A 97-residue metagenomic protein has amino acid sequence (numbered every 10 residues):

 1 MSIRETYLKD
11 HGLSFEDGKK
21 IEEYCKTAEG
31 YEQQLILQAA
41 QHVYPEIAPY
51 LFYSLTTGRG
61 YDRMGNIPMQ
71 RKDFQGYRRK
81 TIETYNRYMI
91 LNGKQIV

Functional and structural regions predicted by a protein language model:
M1-H42, I67-D73, R87-V97: N-terminal interaction/assembly modules
Q34, P45-P49, R79: Non-catalytic, well-ordered alpha-helical scaffold segments
H42-R59: Short amphipathic alpha helix immediately N-terminal
S54-Q70: Short, charged amphipathic recognition helices of the HTH superfamily and cognate SANT/SANTA-like modules
G76: Base-recognition residues in the alpha-helical recognition helix of bacterial helix-turn-helix
R79-E83, I90: Residue-level detection of the helix-turn-helix DNA-binding "recognition helix"
